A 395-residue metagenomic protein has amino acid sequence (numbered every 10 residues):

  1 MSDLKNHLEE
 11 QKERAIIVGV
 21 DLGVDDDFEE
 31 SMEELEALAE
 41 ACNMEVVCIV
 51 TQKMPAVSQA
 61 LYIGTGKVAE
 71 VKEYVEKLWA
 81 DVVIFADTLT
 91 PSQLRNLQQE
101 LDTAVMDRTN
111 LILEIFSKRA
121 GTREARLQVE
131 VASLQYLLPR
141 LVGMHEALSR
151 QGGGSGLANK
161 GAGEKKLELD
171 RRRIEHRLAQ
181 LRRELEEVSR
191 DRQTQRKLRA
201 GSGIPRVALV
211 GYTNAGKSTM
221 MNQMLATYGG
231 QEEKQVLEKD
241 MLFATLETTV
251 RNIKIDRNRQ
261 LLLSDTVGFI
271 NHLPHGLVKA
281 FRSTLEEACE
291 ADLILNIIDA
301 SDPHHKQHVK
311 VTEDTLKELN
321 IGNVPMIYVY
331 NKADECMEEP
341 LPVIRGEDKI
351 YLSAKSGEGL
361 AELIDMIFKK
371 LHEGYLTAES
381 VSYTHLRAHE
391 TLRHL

Functional and structural regions predicted by a protein language model:
M1-E114: N-terminal accessory targeting/assembly segments
A60-A69, V267-C289, S301-D314: Switch II of P-loop NTPase G domains
L94, L285-I294, I298-D348: Conserved C-terminal guanine-recognition region of P-loop GTPase G domains, centered on the G4
L111-I112, H372-Y383: Interdomain boundary/hinge elements
Q135-P205: P-loop NTPase nucleotide-binding/switch module
G143-E146, D334-T377: Canonical P-loop GTPase G-domain recognition
L185-S264, N271: Conserved G1/Walker A P-loop phosphate-binding module
T384-H394: Conserved small/polar residues in nucleotide/adenosyl-binding loops
